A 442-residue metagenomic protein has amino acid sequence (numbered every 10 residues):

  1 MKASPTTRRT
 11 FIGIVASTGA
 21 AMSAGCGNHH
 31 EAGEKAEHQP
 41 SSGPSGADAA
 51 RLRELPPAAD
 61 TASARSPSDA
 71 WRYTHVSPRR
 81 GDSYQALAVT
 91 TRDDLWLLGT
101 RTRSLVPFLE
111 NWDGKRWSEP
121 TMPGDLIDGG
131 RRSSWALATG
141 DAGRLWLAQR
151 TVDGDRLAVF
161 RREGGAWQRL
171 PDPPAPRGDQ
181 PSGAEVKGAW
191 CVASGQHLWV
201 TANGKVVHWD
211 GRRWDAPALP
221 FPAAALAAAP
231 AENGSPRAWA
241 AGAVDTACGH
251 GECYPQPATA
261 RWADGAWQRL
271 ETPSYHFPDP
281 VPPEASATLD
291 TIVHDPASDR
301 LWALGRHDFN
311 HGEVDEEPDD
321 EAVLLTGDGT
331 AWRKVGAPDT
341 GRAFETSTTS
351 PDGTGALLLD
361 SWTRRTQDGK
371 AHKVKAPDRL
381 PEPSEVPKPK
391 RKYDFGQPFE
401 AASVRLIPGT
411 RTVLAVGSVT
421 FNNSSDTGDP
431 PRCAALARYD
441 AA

Functional and structural regions predicted by a protein language model:
K2, G27-A442: Residue-level hotspots at or immediately adjacent to binding/recognition sites across diverse folds
K2-T18: N-terminal secretory signal peptides and thylakoid transit peptides that target proteins across membranes
S23-G25: C-terminal motif of bacterial Sec signal peptides marking the signal peptidase cleavage site
